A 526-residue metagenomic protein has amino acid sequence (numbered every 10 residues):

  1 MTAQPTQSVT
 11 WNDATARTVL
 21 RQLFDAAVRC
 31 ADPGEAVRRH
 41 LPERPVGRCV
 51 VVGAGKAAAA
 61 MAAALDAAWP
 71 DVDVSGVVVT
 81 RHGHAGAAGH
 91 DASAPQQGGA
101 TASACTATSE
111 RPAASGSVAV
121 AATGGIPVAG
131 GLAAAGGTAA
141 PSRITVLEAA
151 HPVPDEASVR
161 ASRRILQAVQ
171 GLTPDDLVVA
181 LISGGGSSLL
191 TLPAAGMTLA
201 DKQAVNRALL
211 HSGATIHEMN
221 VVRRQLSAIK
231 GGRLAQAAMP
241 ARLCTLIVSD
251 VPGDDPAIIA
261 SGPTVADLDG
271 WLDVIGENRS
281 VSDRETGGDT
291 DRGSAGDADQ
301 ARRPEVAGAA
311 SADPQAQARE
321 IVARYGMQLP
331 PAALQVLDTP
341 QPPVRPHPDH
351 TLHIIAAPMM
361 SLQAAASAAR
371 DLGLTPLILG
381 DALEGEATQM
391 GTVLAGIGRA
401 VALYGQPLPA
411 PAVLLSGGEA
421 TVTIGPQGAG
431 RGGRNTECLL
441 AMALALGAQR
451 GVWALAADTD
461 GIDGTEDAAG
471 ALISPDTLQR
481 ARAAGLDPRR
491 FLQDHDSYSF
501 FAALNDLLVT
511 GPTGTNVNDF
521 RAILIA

Functional and structural regions predicted by a protein language model:
T2-R48, V52, A85, I258 (+2 more regions): N-terminal amphipathic/basic leader segments beginning at the initiator methionine
T2-V50, A59-D71, V77, G131 (+2 more regions): N-terminal glycine-/serine-/threonine-rich phosphate-binding loop
Q4-Q7, G83-P141, W271-A312: Intrinsically disordered, low-complexity terminal tails and inter-domain linkers enriched for S/T/G/P/D/E
H82-A87, G136-P174, V222-R223: Glycine-rich oxoanion-binding loops at beta->alpha junctions
M197-T215, L268-W271, D299, P304-R324 (+1 more regions): Gly/Ser/Thr-rich active-site loops/lids in small-molecule metabolic enzymes that frequently grip phosphoryl groups
L210, I216-V274, G288-Q317: A glycine/threonine-rich phosphate-anchoring loop and its flanking beta-alpha core in nucleotide/phosphate-binding
A241, A266-V274, G296-V393: Accessory alpha-helical/coil subdomains and C-terminal extensions that flank or cap enzyme catalytic cores
E437-A526: Internal helix-turn-beta structural module
